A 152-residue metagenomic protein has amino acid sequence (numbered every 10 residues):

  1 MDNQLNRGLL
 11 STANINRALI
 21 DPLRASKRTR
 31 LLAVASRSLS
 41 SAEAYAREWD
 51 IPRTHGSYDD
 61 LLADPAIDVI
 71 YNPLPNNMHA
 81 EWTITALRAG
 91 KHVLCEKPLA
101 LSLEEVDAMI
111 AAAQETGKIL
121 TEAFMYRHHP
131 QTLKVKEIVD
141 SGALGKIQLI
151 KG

Functional and structural regions predicted by a protein language model:
M1-W49: N-terminal Rossmann-like dinucleotide-binding module
R7, A33, R53, D68-V69 (+1 more regions): Short, Asp-centered acidic motifs that coordinate Mg2+ and/or phosphate in catalytic or ligand-binding sites
S11, K97, G142: Conserved G/P- and acidic residue-centered "switch" motifs that form tight phosphate/ATP-binding loops in soluble
S26, W49, D64-P65, H129: Acidic-histidine catalytic/liganding microenvironments
W49, A89, E115-T116: Helix C-cap/helix->beta junction micro-motif
P52-I110: Beta-loop-alpha module in the N-terminal Rossmann-like domain of NAD(P)-dependent dehydrogenases, especially those
A100-G152: A contiguous active-site-proximal alpha/beta segment in oxidoreductase catalytic domains
